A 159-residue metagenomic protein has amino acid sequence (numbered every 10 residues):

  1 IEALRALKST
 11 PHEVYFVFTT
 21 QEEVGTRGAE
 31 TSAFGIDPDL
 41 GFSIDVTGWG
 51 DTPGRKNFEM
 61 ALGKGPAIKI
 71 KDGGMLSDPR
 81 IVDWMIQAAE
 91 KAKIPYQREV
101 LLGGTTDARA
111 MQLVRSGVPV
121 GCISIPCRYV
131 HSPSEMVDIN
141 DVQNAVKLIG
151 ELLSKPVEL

Functional and structural regions predicted by a protein language model:
I1, G25-G28, D107-A108, S132: Short glycine/serine/threonine-rich phosphate/pyrophosphate-binding segments that cradle anionic phosphate groups
I1-E23, A145-L152: Alpha-helical metal-binding/catalytic segments enriched in His/Glu/Asp
L7-P11, A33-I36, M60-L62, V114-S116: Solvent-exposed alpha-helices and their adjacent loops that cap or buttress functional pockets in soluble metabolic
V17, L40-F42, G121-I123: Hydrophobic/aromatic beta-strand patches that form the interior of the parallel beta-sheet core in alpha/beta enzyme
F18-V24, V46-G48, C127-Y129: Acidic, glycine-rich active-site loops and adjacent beta-strand->loop/helix elements that engage anionic groups
T26-P95: Metal-dependent peptidase/peptidase-like ectodomains
A67-V142, V146, L152-P156: Active-site-adjacent substrate-binding region of metalloamidase/peptidase-like peptide-processing proteins
L159: Catalytic-core signal marking the mid-to-C-terminal active-site face
